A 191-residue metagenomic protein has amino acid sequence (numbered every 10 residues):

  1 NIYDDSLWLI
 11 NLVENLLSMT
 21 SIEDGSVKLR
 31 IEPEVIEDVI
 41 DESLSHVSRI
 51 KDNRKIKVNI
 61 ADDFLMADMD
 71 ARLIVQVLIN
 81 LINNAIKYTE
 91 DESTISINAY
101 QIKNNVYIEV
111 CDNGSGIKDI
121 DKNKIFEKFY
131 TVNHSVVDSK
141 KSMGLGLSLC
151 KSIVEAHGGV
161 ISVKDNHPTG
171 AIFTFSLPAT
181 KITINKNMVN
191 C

Functional and structural regions predicted by a protein language model:
D4-L9: Short alpha-helical segment of the dimerization/phosphotransfer core of two-component systems
D24-L29, M66-M69: Conserved micro-motifs of the catalytic ATP-binding
R30-V35, K55-L65: Conserved catalytic submotifs in the C-terminal HATPase_c
E92-N104: Short beta-strand/loop element within the Bergerat-fold HATPase_c
I117-F129: Short conserved segment of the HATPase_c
Y130-K141: Glycine-rich ATP-lid/hinge loop adjacent to the conserved G-boxes
